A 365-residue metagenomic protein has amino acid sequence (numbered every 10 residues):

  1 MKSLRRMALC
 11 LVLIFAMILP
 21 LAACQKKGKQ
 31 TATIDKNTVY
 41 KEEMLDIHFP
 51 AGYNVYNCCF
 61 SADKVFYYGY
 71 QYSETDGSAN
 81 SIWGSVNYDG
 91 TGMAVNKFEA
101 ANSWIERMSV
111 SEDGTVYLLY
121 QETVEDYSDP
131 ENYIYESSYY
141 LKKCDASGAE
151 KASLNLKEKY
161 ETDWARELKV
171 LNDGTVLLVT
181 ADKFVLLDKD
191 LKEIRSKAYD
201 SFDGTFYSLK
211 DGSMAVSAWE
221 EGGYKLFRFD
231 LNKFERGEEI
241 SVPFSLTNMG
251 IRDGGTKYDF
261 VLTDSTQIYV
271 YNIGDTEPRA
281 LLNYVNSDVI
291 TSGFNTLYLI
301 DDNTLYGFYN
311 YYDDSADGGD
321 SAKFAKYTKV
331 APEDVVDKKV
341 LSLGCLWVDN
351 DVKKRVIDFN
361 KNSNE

Functional and structural regions predicted by a protein language model:
M1-L11: Bacterial N-terminal signal peptides that target proteins for export
P20-A23: C-terminal motif of bacterial Sec signal peptides marking the signal peptidase cleavage site
Q25-K27: Bacterial signal peptide processing site
Q30-A51, G77-A100, P130-E158, A181-Y199 (+3 more regions): Surface-exposed loop/turn elements that mediate protein-protein interactions on large endomembrane-trafficking
A51-S61, A100-S111, E158-D173, Y199-G212 (+2 more regions): Repeated scaffold domains used in trafficking and secretory/extracellular systems, primarily beta-propellers
D63-Y67, G114-L118, G174-V176, G212-M214 (+2 more regions): Entry beta-strands of beta-propeller and related beta-repeat scaffolds
V336-D349, E365: Short, well-ordered beta-strand elements
V348-N364: Short, polar/charged alpha-helical segment
